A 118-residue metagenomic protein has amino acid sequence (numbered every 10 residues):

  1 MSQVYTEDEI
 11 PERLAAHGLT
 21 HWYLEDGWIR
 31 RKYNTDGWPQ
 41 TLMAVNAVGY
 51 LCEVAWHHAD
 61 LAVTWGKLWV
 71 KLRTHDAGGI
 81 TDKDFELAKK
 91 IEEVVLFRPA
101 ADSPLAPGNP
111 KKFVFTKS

Functional and structural regions predicted by a protein language model:
M1-K32, D36-S118: Long, contiguous binding/interaction regions
